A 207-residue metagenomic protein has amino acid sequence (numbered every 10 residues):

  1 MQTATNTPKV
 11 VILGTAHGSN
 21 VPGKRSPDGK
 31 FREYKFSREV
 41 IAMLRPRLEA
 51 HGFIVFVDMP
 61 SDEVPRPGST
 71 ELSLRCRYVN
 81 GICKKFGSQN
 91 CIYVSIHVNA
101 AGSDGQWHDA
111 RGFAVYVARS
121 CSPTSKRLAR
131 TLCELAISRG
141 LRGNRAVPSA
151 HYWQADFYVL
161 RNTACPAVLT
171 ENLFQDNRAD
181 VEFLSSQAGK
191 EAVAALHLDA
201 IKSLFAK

Functional and structural regions predicted by a protein language model:
M1-Q2, K207: Short intrinsically disordered terminal tails
Q2-A114, A118-P123: Catalytic-core regions of hydrolytic enzymes
K9-G14, F31, I82, S95 (+2 more regions): Active-site-adjacent mobile loop/cap segments within catalytic or ligand-binding domains
Y34-A42, P46, A50, R77 (+6 more regions): Solvent-exposed, polar/charged alpha-helical surfaces in well-ordered, non-transmembrane soluble domains, broadly
H51-V55, R142-G143, S203-K207: Surface-exposed helix-capping loop/turn segments at secondary-structure junctions
I54-F56, C91, G143, A167-T170: Hydrophobic anchor at the start of a short beta-strand that flanks the dinucleotide cofactor-binding loop
T124-W153: Active-site-adjacent substrate-binding region of metalloamidase/peptidase-like peptide-processing proteins
